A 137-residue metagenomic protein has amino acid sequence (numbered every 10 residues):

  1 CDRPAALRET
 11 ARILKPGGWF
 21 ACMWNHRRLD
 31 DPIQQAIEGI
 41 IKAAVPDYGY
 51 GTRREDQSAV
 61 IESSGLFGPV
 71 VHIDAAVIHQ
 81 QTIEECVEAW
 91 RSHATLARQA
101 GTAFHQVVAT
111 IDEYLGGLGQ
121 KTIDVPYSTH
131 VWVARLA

Functional and structural regions predicted by a protein language model:
C1-I13: A short, conserved alpha-helix within the catalytic core of class I
D2, G49, R53, A103-V107: Soluble or luminal CAZymes and related metallo-dependent hydrolases
R3-P4, Q34, I83: Conserved strand-to-helix beginnings and helix N-cap segments that scaffold or border functional pockets
A11-H79: Conserved catalytic/acceptor-binding region of the Class I
S58-A137: Conserved Class I S-adenosyl-L-methionine
